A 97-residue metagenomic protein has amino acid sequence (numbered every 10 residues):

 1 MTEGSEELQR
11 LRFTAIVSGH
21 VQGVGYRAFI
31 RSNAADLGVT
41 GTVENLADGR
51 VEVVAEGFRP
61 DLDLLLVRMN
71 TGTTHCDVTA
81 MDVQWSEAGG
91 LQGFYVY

Functional and structural regions predicted by a protein language model:
M1-Y97: Intrinsically disordered, low-complexity, mixed-charge
